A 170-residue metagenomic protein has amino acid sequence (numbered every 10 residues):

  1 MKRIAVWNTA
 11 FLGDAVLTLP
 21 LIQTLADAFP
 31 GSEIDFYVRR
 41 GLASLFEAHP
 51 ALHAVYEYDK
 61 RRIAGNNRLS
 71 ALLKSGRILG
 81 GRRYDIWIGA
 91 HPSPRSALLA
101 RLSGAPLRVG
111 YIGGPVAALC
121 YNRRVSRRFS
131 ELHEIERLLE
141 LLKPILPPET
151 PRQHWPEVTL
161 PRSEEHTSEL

Functional and structural regions predicted by a protein language model:
M1-S168: Catalytic machinery of carbohydrate-active enzymes, primarily nucleotide-sugar-dependent glycosyltransferases
